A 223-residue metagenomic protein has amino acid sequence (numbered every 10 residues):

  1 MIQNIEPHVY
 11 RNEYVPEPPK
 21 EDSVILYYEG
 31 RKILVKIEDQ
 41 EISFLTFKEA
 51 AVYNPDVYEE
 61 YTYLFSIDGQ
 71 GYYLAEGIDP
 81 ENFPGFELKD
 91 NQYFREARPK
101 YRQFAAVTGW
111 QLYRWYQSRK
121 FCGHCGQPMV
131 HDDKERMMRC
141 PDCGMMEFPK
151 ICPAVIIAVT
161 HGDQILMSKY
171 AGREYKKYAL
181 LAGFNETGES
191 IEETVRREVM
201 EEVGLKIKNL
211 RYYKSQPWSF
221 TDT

Functional and structural regions predicted by a protein language model:
M1-K100: N-terminal alpha-helical interaction blocks
Y28, L34, M137-L180, F184 (+2 more regions): N-terminal strand-loop-strand
V57-Q70, A75, G162-Q164, G204-T223: Active-site segment of metal-dependent pyrophosphate-handling enzymes, primarily the Nudix hydrolase catalytic core
E81-H124, P128: A gly/proline- and charged-residue-enriched helix-loop-helix capping module
T108-T160: Cys/His-rich short segments
L181, V195, V199: Hydrophobic alpha-helical positions that pack around
E189-S190: Surface-exposed, charge/polar-rich loops and edge strands
